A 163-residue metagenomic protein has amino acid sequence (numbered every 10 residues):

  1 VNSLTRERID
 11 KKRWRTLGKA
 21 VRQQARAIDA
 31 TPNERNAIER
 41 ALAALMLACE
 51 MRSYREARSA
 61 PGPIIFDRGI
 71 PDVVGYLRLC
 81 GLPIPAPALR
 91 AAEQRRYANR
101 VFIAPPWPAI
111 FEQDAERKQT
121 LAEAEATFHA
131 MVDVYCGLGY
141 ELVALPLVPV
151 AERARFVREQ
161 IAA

Functional and structural regions predicted by a protein language model:
V1-M51: Conserved substrate/cofactor phosphate-moiety recognition/catalytic segment in nucleotide-dependent phosphotransferases
V1-S3, I64-D67, F102-I103, A144-P146: A structural signal for short, well-ordered beta-strand segments and their strand-loop junctions that often border
K12, T16, Q24, P61 (+2 more regions): A noncatalytic interaction/capping subdomain that flanks phosphate/NTP-handling catalytic cores
A41-R96, F111: Glycine-rich phosphate-binding loop used to anchor ATP phosphates in small-molecule kinases, encompassing both
E56-S59, G137, A163: Secondary-structure boundary motif
G81-P149: A glycine- and Lys/Arg-enriched "phosphate-lid" helix/loop adjacent to the NTP-binding pocket of small-molecule kinases
L142-P146, V150-A154, R158-A163: Basic, glycine-rich
